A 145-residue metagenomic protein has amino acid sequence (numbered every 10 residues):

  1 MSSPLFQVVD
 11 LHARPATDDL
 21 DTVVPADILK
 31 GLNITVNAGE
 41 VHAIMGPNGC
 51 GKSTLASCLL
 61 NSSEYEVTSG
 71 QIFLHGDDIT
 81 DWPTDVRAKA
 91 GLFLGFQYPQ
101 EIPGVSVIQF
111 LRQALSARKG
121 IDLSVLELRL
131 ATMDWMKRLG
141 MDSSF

Functional and structural regions predicted by a protein language model:
S2-P15: Conserved N-terminal strand/loop that marks the beginning of ABC ATPase nucleotide-binding domains
F6, D21, D27-L29: Conserved structural motif at the start of ABC-family nucleotide-binding domains
H42, S53-E64: Short, conserved post-Walker A segment of ABC-type ATPase nucleotide-binding domains
M45-P47: The feature captures the beta-strand-to-loop junction immediately N-terminal to the Walker
Q71-R87: ABC ATPase NBD Q-loop/coupling interface
L94, Y98, G104-K119, A131: Q-loop/switch helix immediately C-terminal to the Walker
R118-K137: Short coil-to-helix "N-cap" segments within the ABC nucleotide-binding domain's helical subdomain
